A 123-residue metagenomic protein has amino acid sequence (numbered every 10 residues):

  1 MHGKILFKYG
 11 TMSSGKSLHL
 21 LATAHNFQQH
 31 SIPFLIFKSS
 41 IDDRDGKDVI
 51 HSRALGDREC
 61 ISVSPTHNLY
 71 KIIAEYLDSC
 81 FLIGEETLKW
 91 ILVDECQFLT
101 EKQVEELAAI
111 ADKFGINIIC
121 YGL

Functional and structural regions predicted by a protein language model:
M1-S79: Conserved P-loop
H2-G3, D42, N68, A74 (+3 more regions): Replace "adjacent to P-loop NTPase cores in ATP/GTP-dependent enzymes" with "adjacent to NTP-binding cores
K89: Conserved acidic residues
L92-V93: Hydrophobic residues in beta-strands of the RecA-like P-loop NTPase core, especially within AAA+ ATPase
